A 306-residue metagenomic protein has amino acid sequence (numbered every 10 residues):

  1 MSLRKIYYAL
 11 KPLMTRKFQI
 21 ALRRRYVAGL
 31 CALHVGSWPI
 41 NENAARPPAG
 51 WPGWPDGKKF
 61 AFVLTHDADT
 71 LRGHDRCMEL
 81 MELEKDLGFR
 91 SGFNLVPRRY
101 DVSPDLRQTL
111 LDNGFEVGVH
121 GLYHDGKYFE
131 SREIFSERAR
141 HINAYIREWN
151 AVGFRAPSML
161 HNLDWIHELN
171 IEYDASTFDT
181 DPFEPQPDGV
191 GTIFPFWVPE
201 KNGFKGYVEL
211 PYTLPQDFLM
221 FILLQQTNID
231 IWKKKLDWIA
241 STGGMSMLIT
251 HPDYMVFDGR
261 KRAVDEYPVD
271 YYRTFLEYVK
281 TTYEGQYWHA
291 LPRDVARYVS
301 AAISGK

Functional and structural regions predicted by a protein language model:
M1-W38: Membrane-proximal basic amphipathic "stem/tether" segments
L10, D67, V117-H120, F154 (+4 more regions): Conserved, mostly hydrophobic/aromatic
A28-H34, I40, A49-G50, N143-G244: Active-site-adjacent pocket scaffolds in enzyme catalytic domains
G29-E116, Y123, A151, S158 (+2 more regions): Active-site beta->alpha N-cap acidic-glycine motif
R46-P48, I229-K306: C-terminal domain-boundary segment and adjacent tail
P48, C77, M81, P104-Q108 (+4 more regions): Generic structural signal for well-ordered alpha-helices, preferentially at hydrophobic/aromatic core positions
K58-F62, L87-S91, D112-V117, R147-V152 (+4 more regions): Short, well-ordered coil/turn segments that N-cap beta-strands
D69-D75, N94-D105, D125-S136, G153-D164 (+5 more regions): Acidic-and-aromatic substrate-binding clefts and catalytic sites of carbohydrate-active enzymes
